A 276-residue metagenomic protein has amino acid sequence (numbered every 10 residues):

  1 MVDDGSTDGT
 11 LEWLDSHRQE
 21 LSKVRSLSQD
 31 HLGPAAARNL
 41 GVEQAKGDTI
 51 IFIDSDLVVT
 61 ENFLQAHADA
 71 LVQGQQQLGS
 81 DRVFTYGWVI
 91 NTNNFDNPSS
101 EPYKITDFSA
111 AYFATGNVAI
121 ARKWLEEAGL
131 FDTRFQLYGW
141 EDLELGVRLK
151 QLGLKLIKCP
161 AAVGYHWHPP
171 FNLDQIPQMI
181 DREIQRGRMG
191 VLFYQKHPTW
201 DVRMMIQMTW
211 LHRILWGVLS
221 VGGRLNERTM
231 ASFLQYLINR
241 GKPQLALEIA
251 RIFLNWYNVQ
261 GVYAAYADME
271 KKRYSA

Functional and structural regions predicted by a protein language model:
D3-E12, D54-L57: A conserved acidic beta->alpha catalytic loop
T10, R38, N62-L64: Acidic donor-diphosphate engagement hotspot in glycosyltransferases and nucleotidyltransferases that stabilizes
Q29-A45, Y112: Glycine-rich, basic loop-to-helix element that forms the pyrophosphate-binding segment of sugar-nucleotide handling
I50: Short aromatic/hydrophobic "clamp" motif used to bind/position activated sugar donors
E61-P98: Conserved donor NDP-sugar-binding/catalytic core segment of glycosyltransferases
N117-V118, W124-G129, F135-V163: A short, conserved alpha-helix in the catalytic core of glycosyltransferases
C159-P177, M189-F193: Active-site donor/metal-binding and catalytic loop motifs of nucleotide-sugar-dependent glycosylation enzymes
R188-M189, Q195-A276: Terminal low-complexity segments of carbohydrate-biosynthetic enzymes
